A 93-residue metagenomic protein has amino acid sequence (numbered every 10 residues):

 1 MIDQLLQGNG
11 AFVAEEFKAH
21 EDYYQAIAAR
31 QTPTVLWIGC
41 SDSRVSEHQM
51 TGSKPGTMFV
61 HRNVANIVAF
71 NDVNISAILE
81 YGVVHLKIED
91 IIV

Functional and structural regions predicted by a protein language model:
M1-A29: Long, non-catalytic terminal segments
N9, W37, H61, V93: Divalent metal-coordination and catalytic microenvironments
Q25-T34, G52: Thiamine diphosphate
T34-L36, E89-D90: Short active-site oxyanion
V35, E47-H48: Short beta-strand segments
C40-R44, N66: Short glycine-enriched loops at secondary-structure junctions
Q49, K54-I92: Short HxH-centered metal-ligating active-site micro-motif
